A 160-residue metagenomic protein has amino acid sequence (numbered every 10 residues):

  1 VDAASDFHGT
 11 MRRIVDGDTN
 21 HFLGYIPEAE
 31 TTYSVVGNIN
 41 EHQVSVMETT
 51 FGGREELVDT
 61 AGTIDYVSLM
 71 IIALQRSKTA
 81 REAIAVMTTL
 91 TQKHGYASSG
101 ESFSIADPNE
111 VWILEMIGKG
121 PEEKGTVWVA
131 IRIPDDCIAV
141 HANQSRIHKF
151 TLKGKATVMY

Functional and structural regions predicted by a protein language model:
V1-D65, V86-Y160: A contiguous strand-loop segment
E56-T60, S68-S77: Second-shell loop/turn segments in exported
